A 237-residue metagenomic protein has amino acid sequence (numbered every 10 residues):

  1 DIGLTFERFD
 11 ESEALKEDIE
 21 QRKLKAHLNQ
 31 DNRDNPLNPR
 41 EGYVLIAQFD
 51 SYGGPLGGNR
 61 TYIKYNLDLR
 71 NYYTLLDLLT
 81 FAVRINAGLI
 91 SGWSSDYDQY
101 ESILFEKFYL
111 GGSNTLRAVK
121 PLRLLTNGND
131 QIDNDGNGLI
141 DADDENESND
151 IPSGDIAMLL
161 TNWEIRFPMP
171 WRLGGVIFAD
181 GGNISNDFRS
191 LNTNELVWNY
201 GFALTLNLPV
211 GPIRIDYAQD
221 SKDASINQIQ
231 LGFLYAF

Functional and structural regions predicted by a protein language model:
D1-E20, L24-A26: Transmembrane beta-barrel wall of Gram-negative outer-membrane proteins
D1-I2, D34-N38, L76-F81, W171-G175 (+1 more regions): Repeated loop/turn-to-beta-strand initiation elements of outer-membrane beta-barrel proteins
I2-R8, Y43-P55, I177-N183, P212-S221: Transmembrane beta-strand segments that form the barrel wall of outer-membrane beta-barrel proteins
T5, V119, Y235-F237: Flexible, glycine-rich linker and terminal segments associated with outer-membrane beta-barrel/transport systems
E17, Q21-F167, F178, S185-N186: C-terminal outer-membrane beta-barrel translocator/porin domains of Gram-negative envelope proteins and their
K25-A26, F202-P212, I226-F237: Outer-membrane beta-barrel "beta-signal"
A179-N192, F237: C-terminal beta-signal and adjacent terminal beta-strands/loops of Gram-negative outer-membrane beta-barrel proteins
S190-L204: A short alpha/beta connector and helix-capping loop motif
